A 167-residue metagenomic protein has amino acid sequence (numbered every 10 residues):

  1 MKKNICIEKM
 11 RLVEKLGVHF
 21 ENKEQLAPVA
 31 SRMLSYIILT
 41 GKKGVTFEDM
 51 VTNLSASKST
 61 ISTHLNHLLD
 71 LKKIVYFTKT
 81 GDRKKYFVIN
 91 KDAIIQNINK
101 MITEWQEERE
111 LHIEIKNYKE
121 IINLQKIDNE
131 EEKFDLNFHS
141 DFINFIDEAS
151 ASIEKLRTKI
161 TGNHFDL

Functional and structural regions predicted by a protein language model:
M1-E24: N-terminal leader segment of winged-helix/HTH proteins
E24-V29, T46, K79-K100: Short, cationic-aromatic polyanion-contact patches
I38-K43: Short helix-capping/hinge SLiMs at alpha-helix to coil transitions
D49-T52: A short acidic, leucine-rich amphipathic alpha-helix
S57-K58: Short coil turns linking two alpha-helices in DNA-binding domains
K72: Glycine-centered, phosphate/nucleic-acid-interacting loop/turn motifs that mediate DNA/RNA or nucleotide
E120-L167: C-terminal regulatory/oligomerization modules of transcriptional regulators
